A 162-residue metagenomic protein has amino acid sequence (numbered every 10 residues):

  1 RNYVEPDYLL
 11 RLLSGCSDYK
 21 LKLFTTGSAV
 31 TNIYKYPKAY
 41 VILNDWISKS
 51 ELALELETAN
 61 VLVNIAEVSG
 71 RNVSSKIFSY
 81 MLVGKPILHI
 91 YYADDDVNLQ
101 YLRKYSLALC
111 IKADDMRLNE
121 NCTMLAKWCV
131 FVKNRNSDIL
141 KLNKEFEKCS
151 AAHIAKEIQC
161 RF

Functional and structural regions predicted by a protein language model:
R1-K35, L43-K49: Conserved catalytic-core segment of nucleotide-activated headgroup transferases in glycan assembly
S48-N60, L82: Short acidic alpha-helix that forms the nucleotide-activated donor recognition element in Leloir-type transferases
E51, S69-N72, D94: Active-site donor-sugar recognition loop in glycosyltransferases
A53, S75-V83, L99-Y101: Short alpha-helical segment that forms part of, or immediately flanks, the ligand-binding pocket in carbohydrate-active
L56-R71: Acidic donor-binding loop of glycosyltransferase active sites
V61-V63, S79, P86-A93: Short hydrophobic beta-strand element within catalytic cores of glycosyltransferases and related nucleotide-activated
A93-K127: Change "using UDP/GDP/dTDP sugars" to "using nucleotide sugars
A113-F162: A charged, aromatic-enriched C-terminal amphipathic alpha-helix characteristic of glycosyltransferases across folds
